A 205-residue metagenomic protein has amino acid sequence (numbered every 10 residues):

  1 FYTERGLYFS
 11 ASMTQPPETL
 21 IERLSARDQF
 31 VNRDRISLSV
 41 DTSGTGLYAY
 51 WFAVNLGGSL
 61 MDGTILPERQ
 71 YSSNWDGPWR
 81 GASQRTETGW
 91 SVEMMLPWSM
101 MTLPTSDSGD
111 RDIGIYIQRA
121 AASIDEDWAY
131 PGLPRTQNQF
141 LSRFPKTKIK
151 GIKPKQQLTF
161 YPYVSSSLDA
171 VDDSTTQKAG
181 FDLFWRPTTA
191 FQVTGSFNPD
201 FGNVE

Functional and structural regions predicted by a protein language model:
F1-E205: Structural preference for beta-rich elements and adjacent junctions enriched in aromatics
